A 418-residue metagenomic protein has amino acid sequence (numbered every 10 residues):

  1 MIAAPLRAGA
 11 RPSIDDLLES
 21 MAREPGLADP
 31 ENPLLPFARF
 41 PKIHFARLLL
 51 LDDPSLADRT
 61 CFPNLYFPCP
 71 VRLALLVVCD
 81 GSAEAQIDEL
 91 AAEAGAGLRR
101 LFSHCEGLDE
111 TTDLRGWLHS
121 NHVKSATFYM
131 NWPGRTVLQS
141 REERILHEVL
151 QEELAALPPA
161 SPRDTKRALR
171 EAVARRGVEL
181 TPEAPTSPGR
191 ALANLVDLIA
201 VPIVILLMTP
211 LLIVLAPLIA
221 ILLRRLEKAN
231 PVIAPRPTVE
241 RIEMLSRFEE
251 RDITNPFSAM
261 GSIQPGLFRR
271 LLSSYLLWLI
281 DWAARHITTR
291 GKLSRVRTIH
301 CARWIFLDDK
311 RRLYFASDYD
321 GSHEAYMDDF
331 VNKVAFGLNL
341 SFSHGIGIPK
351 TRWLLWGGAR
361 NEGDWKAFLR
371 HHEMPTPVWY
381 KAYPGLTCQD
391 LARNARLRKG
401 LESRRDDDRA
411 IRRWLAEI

Functional and structural regions predicted by a protein language model:
M1-H44, D53-S55, C69-R72, G81 (+5 more regions): Short S/T/G/P-rich N-terminal loop/turn motif that feeds into the first structured element of a domain
I14-D15, R59-C61, Q86-D88, L272 (+1 more regions): A short acidic (Asp/Glu
E31, G81-R115, S187, P217-I219 (+2 more regions): An amphipathic, aromatic/His-enriched active-site/gating alpha helix that lines ligand/cofactor pockets
D58-L65, S246, H300-I305: Catalytic micro-motifs at enzyme active sites that drive phosphoryl/nucleotidyl and oxygen chemistry
